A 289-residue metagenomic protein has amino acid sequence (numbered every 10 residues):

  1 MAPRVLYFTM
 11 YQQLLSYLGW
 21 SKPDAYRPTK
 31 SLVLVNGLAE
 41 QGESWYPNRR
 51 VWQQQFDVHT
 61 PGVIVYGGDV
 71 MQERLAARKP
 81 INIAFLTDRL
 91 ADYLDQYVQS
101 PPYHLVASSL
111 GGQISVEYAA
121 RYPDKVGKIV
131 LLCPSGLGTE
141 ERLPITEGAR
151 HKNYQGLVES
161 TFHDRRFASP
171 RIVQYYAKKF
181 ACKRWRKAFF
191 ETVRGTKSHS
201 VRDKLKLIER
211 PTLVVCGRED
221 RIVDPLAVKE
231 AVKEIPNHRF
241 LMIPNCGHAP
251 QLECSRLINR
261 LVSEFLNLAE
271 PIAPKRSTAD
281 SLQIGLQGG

Functional and structural regions predicted by a protein language model:
M10-Y11, H59-V106, R260: Active-site loop/oxyanion-hole signature of alpha/beta-hydrolase fold enzymes
D24-Q72: Conserved HGGG/HGGXW glycine-rich cap/lid loop of the alpha/beta-hydrolase fold
A25, G148-L207: Conserved alpha/beta-hydrolase catalytic His-Asp/Glu region
A107, G111, S115: Gly/Ala-rich beta-loop-alpha elbow adjacent to hydrolase catalytic centers
V116-R121, V126-G156: Flexible "cap/lid" loop of the alpha/beta hydrolase fold
I208, V214-C216, D220: Short beta-strand/loop motif that positions the catalytic acidic residue of the alpha/beta-hydrolase fold
R210, D224-K233: Short alpha-helix in the alpha/beta-hydrolase fold that links the catalytic acid
H238-G289: Catalytic active-site module of serine/aspartate enzymes centered on a nucleophile-bearing elbow/loop
